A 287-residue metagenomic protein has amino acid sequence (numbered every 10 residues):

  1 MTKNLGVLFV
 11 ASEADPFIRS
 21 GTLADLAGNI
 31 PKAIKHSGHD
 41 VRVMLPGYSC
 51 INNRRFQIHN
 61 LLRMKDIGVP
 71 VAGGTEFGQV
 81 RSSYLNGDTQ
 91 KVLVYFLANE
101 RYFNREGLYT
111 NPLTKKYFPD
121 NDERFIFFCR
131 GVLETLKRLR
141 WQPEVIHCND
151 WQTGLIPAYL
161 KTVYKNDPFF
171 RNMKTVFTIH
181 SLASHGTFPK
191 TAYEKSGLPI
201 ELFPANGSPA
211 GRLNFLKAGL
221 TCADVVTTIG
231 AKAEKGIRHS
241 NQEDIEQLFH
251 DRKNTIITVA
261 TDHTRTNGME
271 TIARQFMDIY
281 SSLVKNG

Functional and structural regions predicted by a protein language model:
M1-G287: Catalytic cores of nucleotide-sugar-dependent glycosyltransferases that transfer UDP/GDP/TDP-activated
